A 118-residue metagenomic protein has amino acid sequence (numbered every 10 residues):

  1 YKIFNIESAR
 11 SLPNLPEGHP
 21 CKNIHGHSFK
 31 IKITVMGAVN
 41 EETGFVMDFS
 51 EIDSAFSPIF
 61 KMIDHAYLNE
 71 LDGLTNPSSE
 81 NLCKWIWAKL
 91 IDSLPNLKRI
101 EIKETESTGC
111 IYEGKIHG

Functional and structural regions predicted by a protein language model:
Y1-G118: Charge-rich, low-complexity N-terminal segments
